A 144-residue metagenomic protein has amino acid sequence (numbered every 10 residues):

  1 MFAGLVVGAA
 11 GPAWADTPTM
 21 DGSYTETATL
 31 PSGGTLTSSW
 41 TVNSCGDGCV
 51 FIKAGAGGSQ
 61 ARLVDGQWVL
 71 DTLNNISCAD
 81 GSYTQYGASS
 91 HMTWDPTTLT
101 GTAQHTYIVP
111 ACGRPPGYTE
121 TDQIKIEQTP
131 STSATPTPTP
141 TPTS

Functional and structural regions predicted by a protein language model:
M1-A15: Secretory targeting and sorting signals
D16-D21, S44-G48, R62-G66, H91-T100 (+1 more regions): A short, structured loop/turn motif at beta-sheet edges
D16-S38, G101-Q104: Tryptophan-anchored aromatic micro-motifs
M20, S38, A88, E120-D122: Residues that flank catalytic or metal-binding motifs in active/ligand-binding sites
L30-W94: Predominantly extracellular/secreted and cell-surface proteins with exposed, flexible low-complexity segments
L73-N75, A79-G81, T100-V109: A short, terminal or domain-edge coil/loop segment
A88-L99, Q104-Y107, G113-G117: Low-complexity intrinsically disordered segments
H105-S144: Edge beta-strand at a domain terminus
